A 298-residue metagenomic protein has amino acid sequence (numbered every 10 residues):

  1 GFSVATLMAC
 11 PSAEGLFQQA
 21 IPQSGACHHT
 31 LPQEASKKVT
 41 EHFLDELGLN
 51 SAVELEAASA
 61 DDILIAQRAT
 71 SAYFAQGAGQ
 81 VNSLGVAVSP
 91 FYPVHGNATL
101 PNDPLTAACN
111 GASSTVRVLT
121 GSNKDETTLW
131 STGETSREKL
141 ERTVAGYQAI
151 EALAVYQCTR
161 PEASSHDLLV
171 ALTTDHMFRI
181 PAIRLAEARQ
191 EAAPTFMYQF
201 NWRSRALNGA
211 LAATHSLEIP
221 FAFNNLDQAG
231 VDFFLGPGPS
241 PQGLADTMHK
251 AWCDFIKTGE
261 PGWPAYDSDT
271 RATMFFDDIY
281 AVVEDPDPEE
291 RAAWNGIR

Functional and structural regions predicted by a protein language model:
G1, S36-T40, S216: Amphipathic alpha-helical segments in well-structured domains
G1-S3, C27-T30, T127-L129, S204-L207 (+2 more regions): Flexible loop/turn segments at secondary-structure boundaries
F2-A13: Short glycine-enriched nucleophile-adjacent loop and the immediately C-terminal alpha-helix near the catalytic center
E14, Q19, Q23-R142, L169-T174 (+1 more regions): Substrate-access "cap/lid" subdomains that shape and gate the entrance to catalytic or ligand-binding pockets
Q23-G25, D167, F233-G238: A short, mixed-charge helix-start or loop-turn motif at secondary-structure junctions
S122, A149-E191, F196-N201: Alpha/beta-hydrolase fold catalytic core
T132-Y147, Y266, T270-A272: Short Gly/aromatic-enriched secondary-structure transition segments
I180-R298: Mobile gating loops/cap/lid regions near enzyme active sites that modulate substrate access
